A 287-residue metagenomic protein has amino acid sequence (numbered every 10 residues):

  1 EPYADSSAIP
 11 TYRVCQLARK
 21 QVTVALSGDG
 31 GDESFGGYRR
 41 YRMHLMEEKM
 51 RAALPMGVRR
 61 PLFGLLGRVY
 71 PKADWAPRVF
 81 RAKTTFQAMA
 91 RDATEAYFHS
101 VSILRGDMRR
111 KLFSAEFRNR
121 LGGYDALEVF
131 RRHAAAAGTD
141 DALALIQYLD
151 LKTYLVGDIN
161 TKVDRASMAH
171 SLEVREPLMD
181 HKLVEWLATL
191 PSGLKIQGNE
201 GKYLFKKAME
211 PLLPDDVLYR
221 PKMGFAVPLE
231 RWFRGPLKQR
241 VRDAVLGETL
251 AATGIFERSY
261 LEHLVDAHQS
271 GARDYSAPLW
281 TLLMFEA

Functional and structural regions predicted by a protein language model:
E1-R13, R40-A53, P191-I196: ATP-dependent adenylate-handling ligase core
S7, K20, V24-L26, P77 (+1 more regions): Adenosyl-5′-phosphate
Y12, G36-R40, G157, R165: Extended rod-forming repeat segments used as scaffolds/tethers
Y12, Q16, K207: Active-site phosphate/pyrophosphate- and oxyanion-stabilizing loops and adjacent acidic/basic residues in soluble
V22-D32, G36-Y38: Short acidic/histidine-rich active-site segments
G37-Y38, A73, E248: Membrane-interface elements of multi-pass transporters and channels
M43-F80: Conserved phosphoryl-transfer catalytic core
